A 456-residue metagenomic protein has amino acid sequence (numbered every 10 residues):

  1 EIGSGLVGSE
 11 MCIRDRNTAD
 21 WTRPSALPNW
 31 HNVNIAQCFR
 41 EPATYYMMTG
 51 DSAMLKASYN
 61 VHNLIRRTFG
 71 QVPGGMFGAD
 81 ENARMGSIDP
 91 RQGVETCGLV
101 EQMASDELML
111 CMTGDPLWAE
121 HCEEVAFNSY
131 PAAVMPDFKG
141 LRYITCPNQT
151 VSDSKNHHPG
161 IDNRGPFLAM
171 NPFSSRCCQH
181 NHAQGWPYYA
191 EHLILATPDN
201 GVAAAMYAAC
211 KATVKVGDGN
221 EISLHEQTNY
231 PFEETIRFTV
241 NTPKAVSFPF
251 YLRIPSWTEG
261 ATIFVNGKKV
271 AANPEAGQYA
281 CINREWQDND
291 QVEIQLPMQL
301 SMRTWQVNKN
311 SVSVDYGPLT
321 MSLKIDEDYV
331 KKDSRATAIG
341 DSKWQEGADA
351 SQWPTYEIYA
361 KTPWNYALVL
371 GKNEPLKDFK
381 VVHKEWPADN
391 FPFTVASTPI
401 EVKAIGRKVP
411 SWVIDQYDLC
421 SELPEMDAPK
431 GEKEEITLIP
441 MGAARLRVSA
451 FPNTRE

Functional and structural regions predicted by a protein language model:
E1-G8, C12-I13: Single conserved hydrophobic/aromatic residue that forms the stacking wall/gate of nucleotide- or nucleobase-binding
S4, W30-M47, V94-L110, Q179-Y189 (+1 more regions): Well-ordered alpha-helical segments within folded domains of soluble proteins
M47-T68, D89-K139, Q149-T150: Catalytic-core region of carbohydrate-active enzymes that cleave or remodel glycosidic bonds
S58, A119-N128, A133-N241, E275 (+2 more regions): C-terminal beta-rich recognition modules with glycine/proline-rich loops and embedded aromatic residues
T228, V240-K244, R253-S256, R284: Non-cytosolic beta-sheet module surface loops
A245-V265: Beta-strand-rich binding/interaction modules
F248-Y251, I282-P297: C-terminal beta-strand-rich structural cap/linker in extracellular carbohydrate-active enzymes
T258-N283, M302-V307: Solvent-exposed beta-strand/loop surfaces of large extracellular or lumenal domains
